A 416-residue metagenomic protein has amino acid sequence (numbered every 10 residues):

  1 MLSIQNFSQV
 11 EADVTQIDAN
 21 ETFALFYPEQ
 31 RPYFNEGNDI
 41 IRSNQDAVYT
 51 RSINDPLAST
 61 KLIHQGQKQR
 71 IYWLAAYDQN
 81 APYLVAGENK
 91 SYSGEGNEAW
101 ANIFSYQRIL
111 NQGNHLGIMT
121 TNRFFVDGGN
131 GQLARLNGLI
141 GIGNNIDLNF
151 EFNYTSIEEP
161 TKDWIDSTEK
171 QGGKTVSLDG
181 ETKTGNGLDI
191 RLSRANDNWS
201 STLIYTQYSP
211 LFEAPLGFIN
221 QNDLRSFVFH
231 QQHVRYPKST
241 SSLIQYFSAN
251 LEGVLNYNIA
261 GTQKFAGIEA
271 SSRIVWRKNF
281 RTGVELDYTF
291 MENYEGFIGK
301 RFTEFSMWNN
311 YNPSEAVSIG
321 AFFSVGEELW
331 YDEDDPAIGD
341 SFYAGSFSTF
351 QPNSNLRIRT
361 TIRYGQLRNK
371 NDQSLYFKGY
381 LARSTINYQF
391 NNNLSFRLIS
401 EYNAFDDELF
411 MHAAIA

Functional and structural regions predicted by a protein language model:
L2-L255, D287-M291, K300: Outer-membrane beta-barrel channel domains
D55-L57, G131, E151-A416: Exposed, low-structure sequence patches enriched in small/polar residues
